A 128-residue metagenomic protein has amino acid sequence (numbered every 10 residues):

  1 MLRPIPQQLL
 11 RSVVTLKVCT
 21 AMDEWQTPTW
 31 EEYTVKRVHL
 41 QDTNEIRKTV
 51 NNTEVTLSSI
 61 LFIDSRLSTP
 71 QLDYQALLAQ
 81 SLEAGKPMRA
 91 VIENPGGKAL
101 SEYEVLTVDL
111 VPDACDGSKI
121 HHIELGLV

Functional and structural regions predicted by a protein language model:
M1-V35: Active-site-proximal polar cores
T27-V128: Short, conserved turn/kink motifs that form compact alpha/beta structural patches or helix kinks used as
